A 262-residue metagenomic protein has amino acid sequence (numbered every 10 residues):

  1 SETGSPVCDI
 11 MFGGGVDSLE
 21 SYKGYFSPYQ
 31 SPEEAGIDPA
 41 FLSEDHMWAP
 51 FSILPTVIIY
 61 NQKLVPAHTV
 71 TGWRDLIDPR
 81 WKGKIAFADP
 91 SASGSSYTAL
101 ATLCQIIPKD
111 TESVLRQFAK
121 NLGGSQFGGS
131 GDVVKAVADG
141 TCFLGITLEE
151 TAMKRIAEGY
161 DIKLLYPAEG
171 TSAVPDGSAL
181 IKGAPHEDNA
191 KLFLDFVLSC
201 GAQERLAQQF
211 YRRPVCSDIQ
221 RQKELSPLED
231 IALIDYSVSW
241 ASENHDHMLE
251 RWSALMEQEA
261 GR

Functional and structural regions predicted by a protein language model:
S1-T141: Extracytoplasmic ligand-binding site segments that recognize negatively charged/polar headgroups
G15, S130, L148-E149, S199: Helix N-cap/beta->alpha junction signal
D17-Y22, A138, C142-D161: A ligand-binding cleft/hinge motif common to bilobed small-molecule-binding domains
K23, R74-I77, C104, L115 (+8 more regions): Non-transmembrane alpha-helical segments in soluble domains of secreted/periplasmic/extracellular proteins
G36-A40, L54, L115-K120, Q126-F127 (+3 more regions): Periplasmic-binding protein-like
S172, I181-Y236: Mature extracytoplasmic/periplasmic domains
K223-R262: Extracellular/periplasmic bilobal clamshell ligand-binding domains
